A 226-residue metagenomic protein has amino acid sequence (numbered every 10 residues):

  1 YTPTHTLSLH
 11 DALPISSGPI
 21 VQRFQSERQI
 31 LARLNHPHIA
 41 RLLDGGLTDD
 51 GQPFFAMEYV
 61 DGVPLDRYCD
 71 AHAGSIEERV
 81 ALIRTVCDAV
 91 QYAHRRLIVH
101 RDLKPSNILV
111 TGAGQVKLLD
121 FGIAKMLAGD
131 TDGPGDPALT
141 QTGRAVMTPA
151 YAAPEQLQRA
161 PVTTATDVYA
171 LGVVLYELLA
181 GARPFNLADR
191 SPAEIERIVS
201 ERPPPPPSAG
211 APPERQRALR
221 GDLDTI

Functional and structural regions predicted by a protein language model:
Y1-L13: Short, small-residue-biased leader/transition segments that mark boundaries at the very start of proteins
Q22-Q25, Q29, I39, L47 (+8 more regions): C-terminal lobe helix-coil module of Hanks-type protein kinase domains
L34-P37: Conserved N-lobe motifs of Hanks-type protein kinase catalytic domains, especially the short loop(s) flanking
D50-E58, D66: A conserved loop-to-beta-strand element in the N-lobe of protein kinase catalytic cores that borders the ATP-binding
P64-S75: AlphaC helix of the protein kinase catalytic domain
S75-I83: Short alpha-helical scaffold element within the canonical Hanks-type protein kinase domain
V116, D132-V146: Regulatory activation segment
F121-G135: Activation segment/activation loop of eukaryotic-type protein kinase catalytic domains
